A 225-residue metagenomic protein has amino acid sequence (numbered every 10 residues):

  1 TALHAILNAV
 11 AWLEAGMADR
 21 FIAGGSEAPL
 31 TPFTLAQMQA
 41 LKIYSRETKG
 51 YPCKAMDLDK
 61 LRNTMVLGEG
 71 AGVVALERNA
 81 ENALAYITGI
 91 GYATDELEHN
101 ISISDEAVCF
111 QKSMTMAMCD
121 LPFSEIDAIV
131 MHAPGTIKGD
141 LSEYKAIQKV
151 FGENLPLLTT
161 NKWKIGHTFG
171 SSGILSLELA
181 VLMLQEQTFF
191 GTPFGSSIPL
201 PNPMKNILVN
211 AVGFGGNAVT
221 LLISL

Functional and structural regions predicted by a protein language model:
L3-E81, S172-L225: Conserved beta-strand-centric core segments of catalytic alpha/beta enzyme folds
A5, C109, S113-L121, A146 (+2 more regions): Stable alpha-helical structural segments in soluble proteins, enriched in small hydrophobic residues
S26-L30, G89-E96, A133-G135, G213: Glycine-rich beta-alpha junction loops
P29-T34, F123-L141, F151, N206-I207: Conserved beta-ketoacyl condensing-enzyme motif
Q39-C53, L141-L158: Acidic-glycine-rich active-site phosphate/pyrophosphate-binding loop
K49-D120, D127-A128: Condensing-enzyme catalytic core mediating Claisen C-C bond formation in acyl metabolism
P52-D59, T94, N154-W163, N202-P203: Glycine/charged-rich beta-loop-alpha catalytic/anionic-binding loops adjacent to active sites
L97-E106, G135-V150, T168-L175: Short glycine/threonine-rich loop-to-helix capping motif typified by GTGT followed within a few residues by an Asp-Pro
